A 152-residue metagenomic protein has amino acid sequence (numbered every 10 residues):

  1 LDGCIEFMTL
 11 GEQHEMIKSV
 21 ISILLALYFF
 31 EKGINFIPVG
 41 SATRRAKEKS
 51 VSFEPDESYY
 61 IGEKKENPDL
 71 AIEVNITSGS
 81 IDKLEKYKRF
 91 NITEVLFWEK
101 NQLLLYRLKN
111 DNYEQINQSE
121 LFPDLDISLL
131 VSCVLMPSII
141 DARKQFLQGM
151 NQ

Functional and structural regions predicted by a protein language model:
L1-F90, F97-Q152: Gly/Pro/Ser/Thr-rich low-complexity, intrinsically disordered segments predominantly at protein N-termini
